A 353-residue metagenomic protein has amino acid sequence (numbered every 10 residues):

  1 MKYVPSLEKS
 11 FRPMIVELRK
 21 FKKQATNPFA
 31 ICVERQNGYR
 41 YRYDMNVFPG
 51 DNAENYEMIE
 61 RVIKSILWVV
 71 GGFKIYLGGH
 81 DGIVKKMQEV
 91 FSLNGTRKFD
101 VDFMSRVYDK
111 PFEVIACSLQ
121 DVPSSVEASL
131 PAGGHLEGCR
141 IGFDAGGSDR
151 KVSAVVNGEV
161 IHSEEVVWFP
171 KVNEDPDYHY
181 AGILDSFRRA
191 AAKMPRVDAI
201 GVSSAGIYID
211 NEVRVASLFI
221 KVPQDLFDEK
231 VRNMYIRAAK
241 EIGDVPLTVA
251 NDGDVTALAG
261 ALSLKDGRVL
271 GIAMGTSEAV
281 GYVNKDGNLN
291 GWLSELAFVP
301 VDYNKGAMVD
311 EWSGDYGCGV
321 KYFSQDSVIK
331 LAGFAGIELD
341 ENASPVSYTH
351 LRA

Functional and structural regions predicted by a protein language model:
M1-K64: Short Lys/Arg-enriched alpha/beta "domain-start" segment
N27-G50, A145-G182, S217-I220, L289 (+1 more regions): Short glycine-rich, Thr/Ser-proximal phosphate-binding strand/loop in the N-terminal lobe of ATP-dependent enzymes
P49-E60, K64-V70, D81, K86-S118 (+5 more regions): Glycine-rich phosphate-binding loop and adjoining helix at the ATP-binding site of ATP-dependent phosphoryl-transfer
I66-L67, D185-A199: Phosphate/pyrophosphate-binding loops at sites that engage ATP/ADP/AMP, CoA/4′-phosphopantetheine, polyphosphate
S105-E137: N-terminal, positively charged, Ser/Thr/Ala/Gly-biased leader segments that form transit/presequence-like amphipathic
L130-E159, G271-N284: Gly/Thr-rich phosphate-binding beta-strand-loop-beta motif of the actin/hexokinase/Hsp70
H162-E165, Q224-L226, L258, L264-D326: Glycine-rich phosphate-binding loop of actin/hexokinase-like ATP-binding domains
T349-A353: Conserved small/polar residues in nucleotide/adenosyl-binding loops
